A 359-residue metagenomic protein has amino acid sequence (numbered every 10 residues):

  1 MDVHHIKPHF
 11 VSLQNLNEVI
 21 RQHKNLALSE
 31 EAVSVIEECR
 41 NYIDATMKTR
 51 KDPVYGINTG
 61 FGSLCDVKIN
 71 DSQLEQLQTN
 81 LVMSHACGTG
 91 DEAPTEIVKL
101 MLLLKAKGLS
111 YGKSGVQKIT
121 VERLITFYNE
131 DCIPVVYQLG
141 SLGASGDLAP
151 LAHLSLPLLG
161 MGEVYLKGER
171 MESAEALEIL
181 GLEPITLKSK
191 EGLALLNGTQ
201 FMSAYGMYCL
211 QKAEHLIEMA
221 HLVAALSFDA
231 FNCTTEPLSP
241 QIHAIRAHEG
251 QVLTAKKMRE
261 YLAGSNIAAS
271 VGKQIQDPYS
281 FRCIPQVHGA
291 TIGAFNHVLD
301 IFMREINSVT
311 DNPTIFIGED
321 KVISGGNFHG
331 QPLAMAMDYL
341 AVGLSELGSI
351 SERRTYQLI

Functional and structural regions predicted by a protein language model:
M1-R50: N- or domain-start disorder-to-order transition segments that initiate the globular core
Q14-E18, Q22, V67-E96, T126 (+4 more regions): Glycine-/small-residue-rich beta-strand-loop submotif within the FAD-binding core of flavoenzymes
Y55-I69, Q73-L77, S84-L109, Y137-L159 (+2 more regions): FAD-binding core of FAD-dependent oxidoreductases, characterized by glycine-rich FAD pyrophosphate-binding loops
S110, A152-E163, A204-I217, H221 (+3 more regions): Alpha-helical support elements that line or immediately flank enzyme active sites and cofactor-binding pockets
K113-L139: FAD-binding glycine-rich core of flavoenzymes that anchor FAD
P150-M258: Mobile "lid/hinge" segments at catalytic clefts and subdomain interfaces of large enzymes
F228-S349: Accessory "access/gating" subregions that flank catalytic or transport cores
